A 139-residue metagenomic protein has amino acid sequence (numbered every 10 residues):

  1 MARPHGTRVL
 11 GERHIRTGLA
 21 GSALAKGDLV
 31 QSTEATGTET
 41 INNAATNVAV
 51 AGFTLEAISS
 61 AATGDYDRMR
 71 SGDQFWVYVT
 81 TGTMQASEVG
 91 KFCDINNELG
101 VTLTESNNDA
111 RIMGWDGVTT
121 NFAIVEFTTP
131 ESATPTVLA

Functional and structural regions predicted by a protein language model:
M1-A139: Surface-exposed, low-hydrophobicity beta-strand/loop segments enriched in small/polar/acidic residues
